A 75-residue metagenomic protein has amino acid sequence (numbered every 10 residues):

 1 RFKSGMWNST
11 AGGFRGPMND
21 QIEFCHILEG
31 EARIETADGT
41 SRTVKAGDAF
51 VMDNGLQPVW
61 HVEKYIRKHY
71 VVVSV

Functional and structural regions predicted by a protein language model:
K3-N19, D53-G55: Conserved short histidine dyad/triad with adjacent acidic residue
S9, N19-I34: Short, conserved beta-strand element in jelly-roll/cupin
A37, E63: Conserved catalytic-core motifs of eukaryotic protein kinase domains, centered on the activation segment
D38-G55: Short acidic-glycine-tyrosine-enriched beta hairpin
P58-V62: Short, exposed beta-strand-loop hairpins at the edges of beta-sheets in extracellular/periplasmic proteins
K64-V75: A short hydrophobic beta-strand segment most commonly corresponding to one strand of the jelly-roll/cupin
